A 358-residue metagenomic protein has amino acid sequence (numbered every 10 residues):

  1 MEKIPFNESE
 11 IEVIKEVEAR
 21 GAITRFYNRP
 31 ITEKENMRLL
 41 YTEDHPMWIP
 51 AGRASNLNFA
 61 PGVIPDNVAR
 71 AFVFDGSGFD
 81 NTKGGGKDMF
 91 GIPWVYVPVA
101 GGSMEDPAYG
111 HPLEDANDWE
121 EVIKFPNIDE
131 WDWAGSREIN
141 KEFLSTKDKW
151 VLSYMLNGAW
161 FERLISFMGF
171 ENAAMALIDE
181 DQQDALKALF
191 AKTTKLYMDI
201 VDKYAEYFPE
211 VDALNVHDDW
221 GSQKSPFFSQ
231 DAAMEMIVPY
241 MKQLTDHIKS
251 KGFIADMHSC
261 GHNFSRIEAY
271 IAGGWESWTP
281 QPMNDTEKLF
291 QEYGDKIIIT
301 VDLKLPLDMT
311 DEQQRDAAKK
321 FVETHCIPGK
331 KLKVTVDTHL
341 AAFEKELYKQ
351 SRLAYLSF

Functional and structural regions predicted by a protein language model:
M1-R53, K124-F358: Active-site loop segments of alpha/beta catalytic cores
A51-F74: Short, basic/low-complexity N-terminal boundary segments at the transition from targeting/disordered tails
N58-G62, G101-G102, A342-E344: Short, surface-exposed beta-strand/loop "edge" segments at domain boundaries and coil↔beta transitions
G62-D66, P98-A100, Y109, L164-S166 (+1 more regions): Short aromatic-enriched loop/helix-cap "lid" or pocket-rim segments at secondary-structure transitions that line
V68-K87: Short acidic, Pro/Gly- and aromatic-enriched capping/linker segments at domain boundaries
V99-F143: A gly/proline- and charged-residue-enriched helix-loop-helix capping module
